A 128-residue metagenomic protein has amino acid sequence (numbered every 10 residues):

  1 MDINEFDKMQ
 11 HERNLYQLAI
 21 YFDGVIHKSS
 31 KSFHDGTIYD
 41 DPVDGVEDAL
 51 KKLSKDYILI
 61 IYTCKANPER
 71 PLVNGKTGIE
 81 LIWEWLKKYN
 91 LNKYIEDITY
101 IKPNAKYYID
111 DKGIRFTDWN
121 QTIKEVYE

Functional and structural regions predicted by a protein language model:
M1-E128: HAD-like aspartate-dependent phosphatase fold
